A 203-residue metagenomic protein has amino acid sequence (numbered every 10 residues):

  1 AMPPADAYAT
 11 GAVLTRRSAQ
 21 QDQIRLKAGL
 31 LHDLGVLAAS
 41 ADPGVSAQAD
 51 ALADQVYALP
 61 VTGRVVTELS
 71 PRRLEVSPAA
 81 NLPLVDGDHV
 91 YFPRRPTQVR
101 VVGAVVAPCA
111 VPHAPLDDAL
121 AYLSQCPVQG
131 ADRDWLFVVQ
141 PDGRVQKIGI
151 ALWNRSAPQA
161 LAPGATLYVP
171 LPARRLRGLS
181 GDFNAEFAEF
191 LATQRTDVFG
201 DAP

Functional and structural regions predicted by a protein language model:
A1-P203: Ser/Thr/Pro/Gly-biased, low-complexity, turn-/loop-rich segments that often occur immediately after N-terminal
